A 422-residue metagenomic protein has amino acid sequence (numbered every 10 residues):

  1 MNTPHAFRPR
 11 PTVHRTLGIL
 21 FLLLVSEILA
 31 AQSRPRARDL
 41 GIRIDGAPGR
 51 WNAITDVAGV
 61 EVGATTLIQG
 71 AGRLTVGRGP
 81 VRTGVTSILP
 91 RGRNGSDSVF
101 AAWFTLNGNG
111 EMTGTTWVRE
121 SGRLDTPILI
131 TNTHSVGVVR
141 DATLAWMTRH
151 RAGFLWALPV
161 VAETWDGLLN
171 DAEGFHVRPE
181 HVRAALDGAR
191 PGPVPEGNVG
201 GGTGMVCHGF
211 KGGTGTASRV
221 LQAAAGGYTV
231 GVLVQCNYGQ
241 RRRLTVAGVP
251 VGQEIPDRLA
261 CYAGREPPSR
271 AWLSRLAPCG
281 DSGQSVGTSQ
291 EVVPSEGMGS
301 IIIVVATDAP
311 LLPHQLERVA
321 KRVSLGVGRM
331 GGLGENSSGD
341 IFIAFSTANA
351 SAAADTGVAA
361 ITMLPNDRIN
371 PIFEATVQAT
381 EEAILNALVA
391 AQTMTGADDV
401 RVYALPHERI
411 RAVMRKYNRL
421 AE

Functional and structural regions predicted by a protein language model:
M1-H14: N-terminal secretory signal peptides that target proteins for export/translocation
P4-A6, A30, S289: Residue-level detector of alpha-helical hydrophobic segments embedded in or interacting with membranes
R8, L20, G287-T288: Compositionally biased, low-complexity intrinsically disordered regions
T12-H14, I19, L40: General helical structural elements
T16-I28: Bacterial N-terminal signal peptides
Q32-E422: A structural signal for small-residue-enriched, beta-sheet-centric alpha/beta enzyme cores and oligomeric scaffold folds
